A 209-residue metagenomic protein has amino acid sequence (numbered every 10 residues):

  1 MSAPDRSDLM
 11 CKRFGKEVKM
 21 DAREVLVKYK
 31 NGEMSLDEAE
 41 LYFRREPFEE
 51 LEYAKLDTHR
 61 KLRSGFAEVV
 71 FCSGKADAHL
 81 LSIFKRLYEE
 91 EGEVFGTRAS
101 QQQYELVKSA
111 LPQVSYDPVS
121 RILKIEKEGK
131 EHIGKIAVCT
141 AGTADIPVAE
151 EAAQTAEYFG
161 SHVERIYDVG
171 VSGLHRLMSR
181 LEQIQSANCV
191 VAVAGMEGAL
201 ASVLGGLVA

Functional and structural regions predicted by a protein language model:
R6-L9: Short hydrophobic targeting helices and cationic amphipathic motifs that mediate membrane/organellar targeting
K19-E105, S109-A110, V114: Long amphipathic alpha-helical segments
V69-V70, K135-A141, V190-A192: Short glycine-rich or small-residue beta-strand-to-loop segments that form or flank ligand, phosphate, metal/Fe-S
L80, D145-E150, L174, A194-V203: Short glycine/serine/threonine-rich phosphate/pyrophosphate-binding segments that cradle anionic phosphate groups
I122-K124, H162-Q183: Glycine-rich oxoanion-binding loops at beta->alpha junctions
I133-G173: Glycine-rich phosphate/diphosphate-binding loop of Rossmann-like nucleotide-binding domains
S179-A209: Glycine-rich phosphate-binding loop
